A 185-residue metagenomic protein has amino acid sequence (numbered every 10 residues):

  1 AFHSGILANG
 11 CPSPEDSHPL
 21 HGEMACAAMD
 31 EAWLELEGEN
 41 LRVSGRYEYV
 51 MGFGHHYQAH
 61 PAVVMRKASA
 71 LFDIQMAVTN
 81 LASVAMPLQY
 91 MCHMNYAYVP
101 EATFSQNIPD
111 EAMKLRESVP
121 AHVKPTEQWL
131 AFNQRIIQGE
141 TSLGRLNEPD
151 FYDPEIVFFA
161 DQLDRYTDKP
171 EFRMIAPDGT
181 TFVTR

Functional and structural regions predicted by a protein language model:
A1-K67, L71, V84, A97-R185: Surface-exposed acidic/polar loop and edge beta-strand patches at domain peripheries
I74: Conserved metal-binding segment of the jelly-roll/cupin
A77-A82: Asparagine-centered strand-capping/turn motif at beta-strand->loop junctions
V84-M91: Short, hydrophobic/aromatic beta-strand segments
M94: Catalytic glutamate of the conserved HExxH
